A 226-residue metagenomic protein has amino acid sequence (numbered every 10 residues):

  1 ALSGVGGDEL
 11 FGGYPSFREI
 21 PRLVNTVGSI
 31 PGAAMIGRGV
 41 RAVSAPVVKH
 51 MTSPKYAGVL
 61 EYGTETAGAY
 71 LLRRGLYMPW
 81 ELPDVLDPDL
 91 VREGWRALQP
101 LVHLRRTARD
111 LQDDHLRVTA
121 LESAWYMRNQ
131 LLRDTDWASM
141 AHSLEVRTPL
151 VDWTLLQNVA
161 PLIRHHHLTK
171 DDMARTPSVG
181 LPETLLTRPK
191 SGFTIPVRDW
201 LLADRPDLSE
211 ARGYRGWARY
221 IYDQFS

Functional and structural regions predicted by a protein language model:
A1-H50, T135-L155: Active-site adenylate/phosphate-handling loop in enzymes that bind or generate adenylated species
L2, P54-S226: Adenosyl-5′-phosphate
